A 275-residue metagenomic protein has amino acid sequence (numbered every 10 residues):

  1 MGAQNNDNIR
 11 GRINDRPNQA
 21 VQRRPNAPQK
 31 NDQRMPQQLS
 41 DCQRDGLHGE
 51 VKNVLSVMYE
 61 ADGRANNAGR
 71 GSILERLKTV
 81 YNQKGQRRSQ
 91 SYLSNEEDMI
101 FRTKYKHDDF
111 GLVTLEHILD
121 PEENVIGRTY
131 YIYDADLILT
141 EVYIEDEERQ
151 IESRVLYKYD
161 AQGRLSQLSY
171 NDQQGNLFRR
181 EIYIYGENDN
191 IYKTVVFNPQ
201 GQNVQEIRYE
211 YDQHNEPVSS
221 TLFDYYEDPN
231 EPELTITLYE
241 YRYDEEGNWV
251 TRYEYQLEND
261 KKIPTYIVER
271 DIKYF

Functional and structural regions predicted by a protein language model:
Q4-F275: Buried hydrophobic residues that stabilize the cores of well-folded domains
